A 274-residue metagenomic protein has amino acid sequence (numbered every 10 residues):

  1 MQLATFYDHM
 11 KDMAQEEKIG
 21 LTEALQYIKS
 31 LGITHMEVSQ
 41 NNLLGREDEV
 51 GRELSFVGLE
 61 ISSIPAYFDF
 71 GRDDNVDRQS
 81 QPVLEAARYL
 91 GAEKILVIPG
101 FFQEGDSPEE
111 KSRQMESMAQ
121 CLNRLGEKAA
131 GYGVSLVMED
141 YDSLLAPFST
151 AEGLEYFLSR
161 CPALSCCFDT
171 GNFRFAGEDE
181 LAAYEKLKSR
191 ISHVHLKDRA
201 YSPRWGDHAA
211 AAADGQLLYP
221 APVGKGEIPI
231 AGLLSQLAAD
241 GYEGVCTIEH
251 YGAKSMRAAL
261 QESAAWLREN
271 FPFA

Functional and structural regions predicted by a protein language model:
M1-E93, N123, A130, S165 (+1 more regions): N-terminal pre-domain/capping segments
T5-H9, V38-N42, S63-F68, K94-P99 (+4 more regions): A cross-domain feature marking catalytic cores of carbohydrate-active enzymes and several ubiquitous metabolic/repair
D12-E17, H35-E49, F68-D77, Q103-D106 (+5 more regions): Acidic-and-aromatic substrate-binding clefts and catalytic sites of carbohydrate-active enzymes
T34, E93, S192, E243-G244: Short acidic/polar active-site loop segments enriched in Thr and Asp
H35, I64, R124-E227: Acidic/histidine-rich catalytic cores of soluble enzymes
F56, E60, R72-C166, F175 (+1 more regions): Active-site acidic/histidine proton-transfer and metal-coordination neighborhood in alpha/beta enzyme cores
Y219, G244-V245, E249-G252: Active-site clefts of carbohydrate-active enzymes
K225-A239: A short, acidic, amphipathic alpha-helical segment used as a generic capping/interface helix at domain edges
